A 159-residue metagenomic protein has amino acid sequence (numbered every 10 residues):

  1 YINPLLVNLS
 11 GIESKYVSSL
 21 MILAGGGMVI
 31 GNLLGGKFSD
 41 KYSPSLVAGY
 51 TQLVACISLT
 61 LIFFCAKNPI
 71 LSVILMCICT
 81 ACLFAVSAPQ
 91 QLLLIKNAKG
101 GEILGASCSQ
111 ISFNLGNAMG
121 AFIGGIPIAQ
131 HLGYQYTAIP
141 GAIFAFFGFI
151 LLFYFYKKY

Functional and structural regions predicted by a protein language model:
Y1-K15: Short amphipathic helix-loop junctions that connect adjacent transmembrane helices in Major Facilitator Superfamily/SLC
E13, I126-A145: A membrane-interface helix-boundary motif in multi-pass transporters
G25-G26, N114-G116: Short hydrophobic/small-residue motifs within alpha-helical transmembrane segments of multi-pass transporter-like
G31-P44, I128-A129: Helix-to-loop junctions at the C-terminal end of transmembrane segments in multipass secondary transporters
L46-L61, A142: Structural signature of the two symmetry-related core transmembrane helices
I70-A85: Hydrophobic core of transmembrane alpha-helices in multi-pass small-molecule transporters, especially MFS/SLC-type
F84-A98: Intracellular juxtamembrane helix-capping segments at the cytosolic ends of symmetry-related transmembrane helices
A142-Y159: Multi-pass alpha-helical transporter architecture, strongest for 12-TM Major Facilitator/SLC carriers used
